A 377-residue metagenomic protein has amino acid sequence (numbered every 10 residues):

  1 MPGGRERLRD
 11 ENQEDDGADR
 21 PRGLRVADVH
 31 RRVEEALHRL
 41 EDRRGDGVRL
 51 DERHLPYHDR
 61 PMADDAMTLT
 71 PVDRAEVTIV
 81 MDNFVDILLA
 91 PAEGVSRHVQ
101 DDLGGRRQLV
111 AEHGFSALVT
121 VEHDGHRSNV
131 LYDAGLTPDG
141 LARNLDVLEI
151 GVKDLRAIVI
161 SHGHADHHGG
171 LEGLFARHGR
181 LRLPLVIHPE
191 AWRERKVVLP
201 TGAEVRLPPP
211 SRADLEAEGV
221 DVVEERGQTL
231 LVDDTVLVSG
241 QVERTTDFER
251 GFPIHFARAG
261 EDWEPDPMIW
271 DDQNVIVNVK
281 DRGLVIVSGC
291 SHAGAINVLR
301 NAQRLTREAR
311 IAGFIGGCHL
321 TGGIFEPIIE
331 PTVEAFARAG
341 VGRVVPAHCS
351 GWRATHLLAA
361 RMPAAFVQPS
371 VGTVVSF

Functional and structural regions predicted by a protein language model:
P2, R9, E14-P21, A27 (+4 more regions): Short linear motifs in low-complexity or flexible loops
R49, Y57-H58, A63: Short, positively charged and aromatic/hydrophobic N-terminal segments
M62-R127, V236-V275, V279: Zn-dependent metallo-beta-lactamase
R106-H113, T120-A157, E172-G173, N301-L305: Pre-active-site segment of Zn-dependent metallo-hydrolases
V119, D133, L145, H162 (+3 more regions): Divalent metal-coordination and catalytic microenvironments
Y132, V232-Q241, V285-V287: Short hydrophobic-aromatic micro-motifs
R156-V223, G240-G251, A337-G342: Active-site HxH/HxHxD metal-binding segment of metal-dependent hydrolases
H164-H168, P184, D262-V371: Cap/insert and terminal regions of metallo-dependent hydrolase folds
